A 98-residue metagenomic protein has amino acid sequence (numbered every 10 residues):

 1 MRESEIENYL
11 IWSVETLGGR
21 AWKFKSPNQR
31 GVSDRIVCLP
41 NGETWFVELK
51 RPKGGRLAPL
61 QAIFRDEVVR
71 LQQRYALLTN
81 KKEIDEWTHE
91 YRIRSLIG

Functional and structural regions predicted by a protein language model:
M1-G98: Catalytic phosphate/metal-binding cores of nucleic-acid and nucleotide-processing enzymes, i.e., regions that mediate
